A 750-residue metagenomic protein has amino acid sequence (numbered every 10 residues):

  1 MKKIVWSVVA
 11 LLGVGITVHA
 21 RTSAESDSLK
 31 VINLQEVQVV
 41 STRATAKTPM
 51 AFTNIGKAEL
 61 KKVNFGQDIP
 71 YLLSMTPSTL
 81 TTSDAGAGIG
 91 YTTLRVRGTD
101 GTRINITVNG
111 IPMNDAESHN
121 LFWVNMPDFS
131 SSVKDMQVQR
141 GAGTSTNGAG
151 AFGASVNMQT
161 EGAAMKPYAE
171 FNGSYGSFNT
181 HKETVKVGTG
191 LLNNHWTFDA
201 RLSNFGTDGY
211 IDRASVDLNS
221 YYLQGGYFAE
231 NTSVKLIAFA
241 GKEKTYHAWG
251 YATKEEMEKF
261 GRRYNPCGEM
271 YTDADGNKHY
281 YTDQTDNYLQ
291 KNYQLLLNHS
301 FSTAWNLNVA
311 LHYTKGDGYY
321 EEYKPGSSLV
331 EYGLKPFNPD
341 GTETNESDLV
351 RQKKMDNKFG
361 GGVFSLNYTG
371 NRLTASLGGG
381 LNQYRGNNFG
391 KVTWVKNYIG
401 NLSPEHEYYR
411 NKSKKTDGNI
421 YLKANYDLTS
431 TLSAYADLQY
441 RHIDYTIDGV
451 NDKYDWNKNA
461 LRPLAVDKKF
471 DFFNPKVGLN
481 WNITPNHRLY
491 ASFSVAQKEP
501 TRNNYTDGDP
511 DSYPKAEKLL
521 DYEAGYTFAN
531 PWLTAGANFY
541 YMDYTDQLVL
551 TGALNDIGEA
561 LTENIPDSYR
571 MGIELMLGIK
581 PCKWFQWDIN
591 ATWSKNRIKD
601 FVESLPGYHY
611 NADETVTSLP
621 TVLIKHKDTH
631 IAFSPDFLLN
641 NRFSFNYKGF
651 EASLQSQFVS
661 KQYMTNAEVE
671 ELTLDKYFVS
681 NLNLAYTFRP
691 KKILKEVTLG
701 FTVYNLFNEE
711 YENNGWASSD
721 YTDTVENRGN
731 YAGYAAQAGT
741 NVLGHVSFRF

Functional and structural regions predicted by a protein language model:
R21-K62, G101, T534, N538: Short, acidic, small-residue-rich periplasmic hinge/interaction motif at the N-terminus of Gram-negative outer-membrane
P70-P112, K134: Extracytoplasmic beta-strand/coil segments of soluble accessory domains associated with Gram-negative outer-membrane
P112-R140, Q159, E256: Short acidic/polar hinge/loop motifs at secondary-structure boundaries that mediate gating or recognition
Y175-G206, I211-A248, Y293-T303, L422 (+1 more regions): Transmembrane beta-barrel wall of Gram-negative outer-membrane proteins
S300, N306-H312, N480-N482, R488-S494 (+5 more regions): Membrane-embedded beta-barrel scaffold of Gram-negative outer-membrane proteins
G380-N382, Y408-Y544, T592, S644: Structural signature of Gram-negative outer-membrane beta-barrels, strongest in the C-terminal barrel of TonB-dependent
S430, Y541-D543, E563-N666, S747: Gram-negative outer-membrane beta-barrel transporters
F658-M664, Y686-F750: C-terminal beta-signal and adjacent terminal beta-strands/loops of Gram-negative outer-membrane beta-barrel proteins
